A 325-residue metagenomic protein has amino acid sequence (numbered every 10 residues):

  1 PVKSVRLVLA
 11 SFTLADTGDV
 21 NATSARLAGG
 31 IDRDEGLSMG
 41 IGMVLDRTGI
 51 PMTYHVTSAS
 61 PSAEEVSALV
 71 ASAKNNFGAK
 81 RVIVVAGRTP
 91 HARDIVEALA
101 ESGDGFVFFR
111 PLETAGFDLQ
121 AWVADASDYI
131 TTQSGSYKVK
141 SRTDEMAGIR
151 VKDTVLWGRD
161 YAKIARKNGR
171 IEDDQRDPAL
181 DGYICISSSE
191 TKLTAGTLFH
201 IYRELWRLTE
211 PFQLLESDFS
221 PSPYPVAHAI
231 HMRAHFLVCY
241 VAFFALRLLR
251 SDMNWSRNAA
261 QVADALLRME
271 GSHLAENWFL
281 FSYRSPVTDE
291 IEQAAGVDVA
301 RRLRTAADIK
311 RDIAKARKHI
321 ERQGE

Functional and structural regions predicted by a protein language model:
P1-E325: Anion-binding and metal-coordination hotspots
